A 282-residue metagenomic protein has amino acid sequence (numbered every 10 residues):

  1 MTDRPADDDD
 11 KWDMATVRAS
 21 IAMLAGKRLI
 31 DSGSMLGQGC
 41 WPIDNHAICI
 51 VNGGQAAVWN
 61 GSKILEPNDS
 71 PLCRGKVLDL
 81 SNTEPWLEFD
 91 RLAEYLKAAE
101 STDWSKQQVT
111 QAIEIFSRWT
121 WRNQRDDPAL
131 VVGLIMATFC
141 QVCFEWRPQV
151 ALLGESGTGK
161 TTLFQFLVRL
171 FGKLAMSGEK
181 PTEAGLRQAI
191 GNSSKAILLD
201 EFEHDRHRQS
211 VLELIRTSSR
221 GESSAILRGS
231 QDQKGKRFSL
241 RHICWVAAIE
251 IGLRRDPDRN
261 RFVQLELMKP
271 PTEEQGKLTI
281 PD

Functional and structural regions predicted by a protein language model:
M1-D126, G252: Segments of Walker-type
P71-S193: P-loop NTPase catalytic core of nucleic-acid-dependent motor ATPases
I135, T161, L167, D200 (+3 more regions): Conserved RecA-like P-loop NTPase ATPase core
V150, I197-L198, I243-V246, V263-L265: Hydrophobic/aromatic beta-strand patches that form the interior of the parallel beta-sheet core in alpha/beta enzyme
G172, L212-G235, L267: Conserved catalytic/switch belt of AAA+ P-loop NTPases
I190, R228-V246: AAA+/SF3 P-loop NTPase mechanochemical coupling elements
A196-S219, I249-N260: Conserved AAA+/SF3 P-loop NTPase catalytic/coupling segment centered on the Walker-B
K236-H242, I251, R255-D282: Phosphate-sensing "switch" segment of ASCE/P-loop ATPases
